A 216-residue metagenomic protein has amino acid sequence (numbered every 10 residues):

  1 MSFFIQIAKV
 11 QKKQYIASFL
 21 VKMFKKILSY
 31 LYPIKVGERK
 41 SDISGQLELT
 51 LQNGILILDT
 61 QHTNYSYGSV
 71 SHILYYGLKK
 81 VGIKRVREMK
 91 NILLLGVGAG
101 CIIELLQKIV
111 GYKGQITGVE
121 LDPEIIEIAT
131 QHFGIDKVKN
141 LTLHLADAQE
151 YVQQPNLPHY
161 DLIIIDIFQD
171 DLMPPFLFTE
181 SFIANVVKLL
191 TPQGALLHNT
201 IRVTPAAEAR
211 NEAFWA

Functional and structural regions predicted by a protein language model:
S2, K13-S18: Short, often N-terminal, low-complexity regions that either remain intrinsically disordered or form a short helix
Q6-K12: Charged/polar low-complexity intrinsically disordered segments
F19-I55: N-terminal auxiliary segments of SAM/dcSAM-dependent transferases
K35-S41, I57-K84: Class I SAM-dependent methyltransferase Rossmann-like catalytic core, especially the SAM/SAH-binding loop
N53-Q61, I163, A195-L196: Short, basic/glycine-rich phosphate-binding loops at helix/coil junctions that contact nucleotide phosphates
S71, Y75, K79-A195, A206-A209: The AdoMet/dcAdoMet-binding core of the Class I SAM-like
E208-A216: Conserved Class I S-adenosyl-L-methionine
